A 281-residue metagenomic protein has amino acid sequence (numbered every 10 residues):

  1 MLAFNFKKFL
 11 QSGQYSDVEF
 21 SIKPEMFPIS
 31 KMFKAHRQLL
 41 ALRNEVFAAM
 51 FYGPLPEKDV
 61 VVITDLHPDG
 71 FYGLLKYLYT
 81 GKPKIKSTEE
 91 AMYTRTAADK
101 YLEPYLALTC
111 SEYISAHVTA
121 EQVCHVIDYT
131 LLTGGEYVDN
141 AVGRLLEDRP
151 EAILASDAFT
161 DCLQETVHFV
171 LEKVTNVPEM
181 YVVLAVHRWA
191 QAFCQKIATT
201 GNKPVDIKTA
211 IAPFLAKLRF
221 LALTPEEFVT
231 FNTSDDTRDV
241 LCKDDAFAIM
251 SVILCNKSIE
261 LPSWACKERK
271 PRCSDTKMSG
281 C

Functional and structural regions predicted by a protein language model:
M1-R37, A41, K76-T88: N-terminal BTB/POZ boundary and linker segment
L10-Y15, P28-S30, K34-A35, L42 (+10 more regions): Eukaryote-biased feature marking scaffold/signaling PDZ-domain proteins and nuclear chromatin regulators
Q14-S16, D148-C281: Eukaryotic cytosolic interaction/assembly regions at protein N-termini and domain boundaries
I22, R37, A41-L42, A49 (+11 more regions): Ordered, helix-dominated protein-protein interaction surfaces in large eukaryotic regulatory proteins
E45-V60: Cytochrome P450 catalytic domain signature, combining two hallmark sequence patches
G53, I63-L66, K84-K86: Short, charge-rich binding segments
I63-K76: Eukaryotic helix-linker segments that join adjacent hydrophobic helices
G73, Y79-H168, E172, T199: Post-BTB helical module
